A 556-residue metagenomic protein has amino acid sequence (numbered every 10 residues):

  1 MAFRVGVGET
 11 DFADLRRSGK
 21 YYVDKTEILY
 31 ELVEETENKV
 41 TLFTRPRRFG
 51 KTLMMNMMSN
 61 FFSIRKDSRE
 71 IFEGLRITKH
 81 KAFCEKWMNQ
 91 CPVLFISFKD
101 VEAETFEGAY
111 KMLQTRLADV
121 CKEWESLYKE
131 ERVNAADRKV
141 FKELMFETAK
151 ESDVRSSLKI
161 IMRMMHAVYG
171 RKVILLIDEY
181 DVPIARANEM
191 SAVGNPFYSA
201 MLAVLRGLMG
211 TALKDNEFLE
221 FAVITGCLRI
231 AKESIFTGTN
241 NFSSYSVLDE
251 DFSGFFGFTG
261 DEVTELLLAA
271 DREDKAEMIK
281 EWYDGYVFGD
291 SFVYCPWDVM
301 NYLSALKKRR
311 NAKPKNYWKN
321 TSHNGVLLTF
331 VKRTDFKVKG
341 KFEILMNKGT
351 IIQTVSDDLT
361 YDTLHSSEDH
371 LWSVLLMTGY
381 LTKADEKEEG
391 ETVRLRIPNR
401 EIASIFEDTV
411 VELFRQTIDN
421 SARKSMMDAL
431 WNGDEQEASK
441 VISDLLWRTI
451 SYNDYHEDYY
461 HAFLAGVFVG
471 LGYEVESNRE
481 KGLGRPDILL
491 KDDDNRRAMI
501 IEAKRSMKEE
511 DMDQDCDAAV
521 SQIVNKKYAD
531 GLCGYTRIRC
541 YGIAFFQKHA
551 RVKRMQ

Functional and structural regions predicted by a protein language model:
M1-H456, L471-G472: Phosphate-binding site recognition
E435-Q556: Structural signature of nuclease core domains in nucleic-acid processing machines
